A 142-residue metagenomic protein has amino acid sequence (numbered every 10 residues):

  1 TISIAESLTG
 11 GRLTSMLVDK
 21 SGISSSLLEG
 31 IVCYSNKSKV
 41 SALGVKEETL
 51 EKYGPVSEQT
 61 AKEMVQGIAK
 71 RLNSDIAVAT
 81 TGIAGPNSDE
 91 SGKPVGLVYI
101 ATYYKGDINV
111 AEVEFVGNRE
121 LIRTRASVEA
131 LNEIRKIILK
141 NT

Functional and structural regions predicted by a protein language model:
T1-T142: Short alpha-helical segments enriched in small residues
